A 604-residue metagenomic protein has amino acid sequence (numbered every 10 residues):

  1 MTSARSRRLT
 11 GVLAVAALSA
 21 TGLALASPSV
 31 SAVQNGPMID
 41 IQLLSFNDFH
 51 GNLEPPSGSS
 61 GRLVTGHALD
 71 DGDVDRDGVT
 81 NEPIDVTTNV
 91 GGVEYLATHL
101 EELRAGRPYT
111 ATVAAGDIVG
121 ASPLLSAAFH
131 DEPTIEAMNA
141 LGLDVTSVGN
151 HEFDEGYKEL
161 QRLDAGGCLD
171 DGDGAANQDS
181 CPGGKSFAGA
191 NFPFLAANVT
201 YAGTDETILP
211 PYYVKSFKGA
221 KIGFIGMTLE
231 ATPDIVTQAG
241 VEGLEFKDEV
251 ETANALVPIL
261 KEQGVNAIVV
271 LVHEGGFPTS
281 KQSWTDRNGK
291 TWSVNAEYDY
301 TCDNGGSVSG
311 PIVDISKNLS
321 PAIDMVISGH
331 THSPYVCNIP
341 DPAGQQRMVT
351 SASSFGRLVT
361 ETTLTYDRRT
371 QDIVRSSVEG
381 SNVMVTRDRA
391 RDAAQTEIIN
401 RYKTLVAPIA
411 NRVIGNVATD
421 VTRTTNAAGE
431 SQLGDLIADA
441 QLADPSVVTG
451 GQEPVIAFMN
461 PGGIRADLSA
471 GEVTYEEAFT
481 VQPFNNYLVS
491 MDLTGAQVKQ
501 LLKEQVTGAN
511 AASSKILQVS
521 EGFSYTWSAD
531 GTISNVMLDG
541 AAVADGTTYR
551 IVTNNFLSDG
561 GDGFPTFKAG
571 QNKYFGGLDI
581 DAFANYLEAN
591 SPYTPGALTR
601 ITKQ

Functional and structural regions predicted by a protein language model:
M1-A32: Secretory targeting and sorting signals
T2-R7, V33-M38, F46, T87-G91 (+4 more regions): Non-catalytic terminal accessory segments
G11, A16-L18, Q42, T134-E136 (+4 more regions): Preference for short coil/turn "hinge" residues that link or interrupt alpha-helices
A14, Q161, A175, D341 (+3 more regions): Residue-level detector of alpha-helical recognition elements and their boundaries
A32-M384, Q432-A443, A457, D492 (+2 more regions): Acidic, metal/ion-coordinating pockets
